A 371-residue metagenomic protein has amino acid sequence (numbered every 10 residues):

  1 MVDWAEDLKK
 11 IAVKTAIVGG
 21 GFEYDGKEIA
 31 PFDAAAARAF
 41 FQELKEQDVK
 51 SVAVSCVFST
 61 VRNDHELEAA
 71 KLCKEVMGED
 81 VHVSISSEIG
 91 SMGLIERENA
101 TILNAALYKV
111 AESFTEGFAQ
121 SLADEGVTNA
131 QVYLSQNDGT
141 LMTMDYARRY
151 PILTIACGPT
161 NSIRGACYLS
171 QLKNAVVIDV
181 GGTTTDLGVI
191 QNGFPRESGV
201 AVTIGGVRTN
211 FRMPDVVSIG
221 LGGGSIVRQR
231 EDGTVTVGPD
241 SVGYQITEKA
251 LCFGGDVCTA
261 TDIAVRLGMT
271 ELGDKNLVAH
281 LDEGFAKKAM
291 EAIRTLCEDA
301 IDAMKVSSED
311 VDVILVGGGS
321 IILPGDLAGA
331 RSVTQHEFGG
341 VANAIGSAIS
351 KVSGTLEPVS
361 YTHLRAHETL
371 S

Functional and structural regions predicted by a protein language model:
M1-I89, C252-G268: Conserved phosphate-binding loops in N-terminal lobes of ATP-dependent enzymes of the actin/Hsp70/sugar-kinase
A5-E6, M144, R148-C157, N161-C258 (+2 more regions): Glycine-rich phosphate-binding loop of actin/hexokinase-like ATP-binding domains
K9-E28, I95-I102, T143-R149, L272-G284: Gly-rich Lys/Arg/Thr-decorated short loops/hinges at beta-loop-alpha junctions or inter-strand turns that position
C56-H65, Q136-D138, T183, S307-D326: Glycine-rich phosphate-binding loops at beta-strand->alpha-helix junctions
M77-T101, G329-I345: Conserved phosphate-binding/catalytic loops in two-lobed NTP-binding clefts
F114-G117, S121-L122, N161-K173, F285-V311 (+1 more regions): Phosphate/ATP-binding catalytic cores across multiple sugar-kinase/actin-like superfamilies, primarily ASKHA
R212-P214, I226-V311: Catalytic P-loop NTP-binding/switch module of NTPases
T362-L370: Conserved small/polar residues in nucleotide/adenosyl-binding loops
